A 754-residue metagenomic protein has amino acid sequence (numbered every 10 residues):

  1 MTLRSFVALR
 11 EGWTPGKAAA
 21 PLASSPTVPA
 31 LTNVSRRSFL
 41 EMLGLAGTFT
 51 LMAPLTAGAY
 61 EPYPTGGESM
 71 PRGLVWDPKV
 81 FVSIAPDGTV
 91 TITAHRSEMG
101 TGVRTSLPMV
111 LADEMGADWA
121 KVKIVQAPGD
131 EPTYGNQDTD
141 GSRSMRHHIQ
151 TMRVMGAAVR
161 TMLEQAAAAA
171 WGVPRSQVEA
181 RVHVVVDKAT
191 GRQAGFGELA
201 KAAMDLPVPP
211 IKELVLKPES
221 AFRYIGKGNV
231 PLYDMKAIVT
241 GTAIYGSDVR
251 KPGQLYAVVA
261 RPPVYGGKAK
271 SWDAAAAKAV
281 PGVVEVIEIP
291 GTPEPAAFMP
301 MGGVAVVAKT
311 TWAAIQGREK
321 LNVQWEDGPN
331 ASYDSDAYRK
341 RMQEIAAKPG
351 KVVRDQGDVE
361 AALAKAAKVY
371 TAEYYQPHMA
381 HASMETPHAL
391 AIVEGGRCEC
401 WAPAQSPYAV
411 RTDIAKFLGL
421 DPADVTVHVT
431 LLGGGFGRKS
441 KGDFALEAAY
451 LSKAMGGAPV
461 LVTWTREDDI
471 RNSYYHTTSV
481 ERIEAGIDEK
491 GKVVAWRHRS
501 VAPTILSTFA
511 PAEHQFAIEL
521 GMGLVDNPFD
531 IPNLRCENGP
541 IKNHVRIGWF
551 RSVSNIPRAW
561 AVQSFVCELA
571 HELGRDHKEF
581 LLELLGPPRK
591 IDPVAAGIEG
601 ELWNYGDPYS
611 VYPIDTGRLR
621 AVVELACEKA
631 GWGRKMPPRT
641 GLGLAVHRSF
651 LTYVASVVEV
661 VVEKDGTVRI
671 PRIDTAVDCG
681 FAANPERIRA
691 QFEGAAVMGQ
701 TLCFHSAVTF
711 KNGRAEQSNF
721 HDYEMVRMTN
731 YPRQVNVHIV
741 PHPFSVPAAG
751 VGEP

Functional and structural regions predicted by a protein language model:
T2-D678, H705-A707, K711-N712, N719 (+1 more regions): Structural alpha/beta core scaffold segments of enzyme domains
W549-V553, I739-P754: Amphipathic, heptad-repeat alpha-helical segments used for oligomerization and assembly
R558, A696, V751-P754: Conserved phosphate/anionic-ligand binding catalytic regions in large, soluble enzymes, centered on
G680-N684: Cytochrome P450 core scaffold surrounding the K-helix E-X-X-R motif and the conserved "meander" helix-loop region
E686-D722: Active-site "cap" helix and flanking loop/linker of ATP-utilizing ligase/carboxylase catalytic domains
